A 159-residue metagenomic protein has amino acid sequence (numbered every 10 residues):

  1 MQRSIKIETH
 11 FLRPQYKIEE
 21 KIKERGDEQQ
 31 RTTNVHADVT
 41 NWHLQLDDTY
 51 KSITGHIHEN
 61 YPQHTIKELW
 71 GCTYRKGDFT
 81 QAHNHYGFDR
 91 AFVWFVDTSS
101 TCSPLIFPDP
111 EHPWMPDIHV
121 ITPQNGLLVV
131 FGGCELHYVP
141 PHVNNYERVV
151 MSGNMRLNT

Functional and structural regions predicted by a protein language model:
M1-Q63, L69-C72, F79-T80: Non-heme Fe(II)/2-oxoglutarate
T65-P141, Y146-V150, N158: Catalytic core of non-heme Fe(II) oxygenases with the double-stranded beta-helix
